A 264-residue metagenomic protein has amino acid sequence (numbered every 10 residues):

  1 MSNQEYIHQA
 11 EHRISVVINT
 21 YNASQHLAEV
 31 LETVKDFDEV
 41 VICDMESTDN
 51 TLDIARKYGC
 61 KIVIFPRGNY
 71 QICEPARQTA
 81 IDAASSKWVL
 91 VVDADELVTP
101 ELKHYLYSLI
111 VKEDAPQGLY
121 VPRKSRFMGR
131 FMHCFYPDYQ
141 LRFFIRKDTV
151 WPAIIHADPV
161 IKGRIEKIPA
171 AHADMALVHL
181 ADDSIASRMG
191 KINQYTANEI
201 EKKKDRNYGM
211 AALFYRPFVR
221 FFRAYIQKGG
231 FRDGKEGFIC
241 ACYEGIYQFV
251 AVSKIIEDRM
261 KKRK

Functional and structural regions predicted by a protein language model:
R13-S15, E39: Cell-envelope/extracellular polymer assembly enzymes that use nucleotide-activated donors
V17-D36: Short, well-formed alpha-helical segments that are part of the catalytic scaffolds of diverse glycosyltransferases
Q25-A28, D49-Y58, E101-L102: Acidic helix N-cap motif at the loop->helix transition within catalytic regions of sugar-transfer enzymes
T33, D44-D53: A conserved acidic beta->alpha catalytic loop
D36, K57-G59, Y139: Short, structured coil segments at secondary-structure junctions
L52-S85: Conserved donor nucleotide-binding strand/loop of the catalytic core
E74-P75, I81, V92, T99-K262: Catalytic-site signature of metal-activated, phosphate-bearing donor transferases, centered on the GT-A/GT-A-like
V89: Short aromatic/hydrophobic "clamp" motif used to bind/position activated sugar donors
